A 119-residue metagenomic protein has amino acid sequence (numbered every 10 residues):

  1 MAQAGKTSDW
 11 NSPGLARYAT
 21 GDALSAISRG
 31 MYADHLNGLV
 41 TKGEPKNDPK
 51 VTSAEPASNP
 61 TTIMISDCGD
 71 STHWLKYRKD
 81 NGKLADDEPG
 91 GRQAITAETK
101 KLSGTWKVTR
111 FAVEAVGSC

Functional and structural regions predicted by a protein language model:
M1-T41: Core segments of small alpha/beta cavity-forming domains
K6, N37-K50, T62, D87-R92 (+1 more regions): Cystatin/cathelin-like cysteine-protease inhibitor module
L15, N81-G82: A short, structure-level motif marking secondary-structure boundaries and short turns
A16-I27, S53-P56, I63-D67, K107-T109: Short low-complexity stretches enriched in small and charged residues
G21-Y32, K46-N47, T61-M64, I95-A97: Short, charged low-complexity intrinsically disordered segments located at boundaries of structured domains
A23, S71-H73, A115: Solvent-exposed loop/turn segments at secondary-structure junctions within structured extracellular/periplasmic domains
L39-D80: Surface-exposed, charged secondary-structure patches
L84-C119: Short beta-strand edge/turn micro-motifs at domain boundaries
